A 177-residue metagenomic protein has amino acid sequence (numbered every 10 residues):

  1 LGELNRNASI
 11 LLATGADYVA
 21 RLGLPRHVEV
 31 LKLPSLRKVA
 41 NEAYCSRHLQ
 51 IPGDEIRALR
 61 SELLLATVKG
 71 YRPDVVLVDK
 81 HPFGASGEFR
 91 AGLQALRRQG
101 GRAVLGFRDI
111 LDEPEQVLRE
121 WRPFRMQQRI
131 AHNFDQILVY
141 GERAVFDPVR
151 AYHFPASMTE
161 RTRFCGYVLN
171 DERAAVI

Functional and structural regions predicted by a protein language model:
E3, A8-E55, L59-L63: Conserved nucleotide-sugar phosphate-binding/catalytic loop shared by glycosyltransferases and other
R6-A8, R98-A103, F134-D135, T159-E160: A short helix->loop->beta-strand "cap" motif at the edges of active sites that frequently abuts
G23-P25, F89-R90, R150-Y152: Short amphipathic alpha-helical segments
V30, V76, A103, I137-L138 (+1 more regions): Short, well-ordered beta-strand core segments
S35, H81, E142: Short glycine-/small-residue-rich Rossmann-like dinucleotide-binding loops
L65-A131: Conserved nucleotide-sugar donor-interacting segment of glycosyltransferase catalytic cores, predominantly GT-B
F107-I177: A nucleotide-sugar donor-handling region in carbohydrate enzymes
